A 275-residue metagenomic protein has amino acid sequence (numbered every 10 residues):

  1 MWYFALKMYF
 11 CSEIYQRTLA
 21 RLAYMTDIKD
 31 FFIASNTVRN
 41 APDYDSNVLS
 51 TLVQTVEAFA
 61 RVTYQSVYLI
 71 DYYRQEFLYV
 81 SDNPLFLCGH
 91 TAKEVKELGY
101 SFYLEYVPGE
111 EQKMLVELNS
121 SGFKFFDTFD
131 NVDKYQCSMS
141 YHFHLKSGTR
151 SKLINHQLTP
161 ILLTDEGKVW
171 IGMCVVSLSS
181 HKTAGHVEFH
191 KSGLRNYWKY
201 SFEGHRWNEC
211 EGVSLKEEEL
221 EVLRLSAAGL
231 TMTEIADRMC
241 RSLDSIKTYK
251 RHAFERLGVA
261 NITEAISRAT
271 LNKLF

Functional and structural regions predicted by a protein language model:
L22-M25, F254-F275: Basic, Lys/Arg-enriched C-terminal extension of HTH/homeodomain DNA-binding domains
Y44-Y100, L194-F202: PAS-family sensory domain signal
R74-A92, S101-T183: Sensory/regulatory domains in signal-transduction proteins
R195-E218: Regulatory hinge/linker segments at domain boundaries that couple sensory/effector modules to output domains
E219-S226, A265: Short alpha-helical "packing" element that flanks the helix-turn-helix/winged-helix DNA-binding module
S226-L230, A269: Short helix-to-turn junction characteristic of helix-turn-helix DNA-binding domains, especially the helix
G229-E264: Recognition helix of helix-turn-helix DNA-binding domains
